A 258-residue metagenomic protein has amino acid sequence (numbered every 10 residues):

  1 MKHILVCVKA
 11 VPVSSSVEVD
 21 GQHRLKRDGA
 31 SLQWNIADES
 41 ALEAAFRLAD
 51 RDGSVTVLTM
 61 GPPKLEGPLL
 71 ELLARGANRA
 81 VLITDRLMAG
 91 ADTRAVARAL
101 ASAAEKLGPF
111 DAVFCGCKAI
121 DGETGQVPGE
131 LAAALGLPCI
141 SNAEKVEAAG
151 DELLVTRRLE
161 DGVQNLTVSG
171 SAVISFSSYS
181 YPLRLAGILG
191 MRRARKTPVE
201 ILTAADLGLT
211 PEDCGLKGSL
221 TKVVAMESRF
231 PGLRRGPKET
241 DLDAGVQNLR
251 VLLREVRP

Functional and structural regions predicted by a protein language model:
M1-P258: N-terminal glycine-rich FAD/FM-binding segment characteristic of electron-transfer flavoproteins
